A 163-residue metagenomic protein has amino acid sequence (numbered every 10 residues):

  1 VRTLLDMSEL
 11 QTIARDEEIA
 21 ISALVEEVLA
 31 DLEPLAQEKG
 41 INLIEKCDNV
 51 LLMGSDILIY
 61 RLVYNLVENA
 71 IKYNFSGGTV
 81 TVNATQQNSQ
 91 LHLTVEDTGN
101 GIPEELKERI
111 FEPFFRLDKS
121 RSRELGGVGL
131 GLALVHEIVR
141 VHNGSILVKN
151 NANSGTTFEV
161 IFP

Functional and structural regions predicted by a protein language model:
D6, L10-E17, C47, L51-I57: Conserved micro-motifs of the catalytic ATP-binding
E17-E33: A conserved beta-strand-to-alpha-helix junction within the catalytic ATP-binding
L35-I44, N49-V50: Short conserved segments within the C-terminal catalytic ATPase subdomain
A70-I71: Short helix-loop "hinge" at the ATP-lid/N-box region of the Bergerat-fold HATPase_c
D97: Acidic ATP/Mg2+-coordinating residue in the GHKL
I102-R116: Short conserved segment of the HATPase_c
